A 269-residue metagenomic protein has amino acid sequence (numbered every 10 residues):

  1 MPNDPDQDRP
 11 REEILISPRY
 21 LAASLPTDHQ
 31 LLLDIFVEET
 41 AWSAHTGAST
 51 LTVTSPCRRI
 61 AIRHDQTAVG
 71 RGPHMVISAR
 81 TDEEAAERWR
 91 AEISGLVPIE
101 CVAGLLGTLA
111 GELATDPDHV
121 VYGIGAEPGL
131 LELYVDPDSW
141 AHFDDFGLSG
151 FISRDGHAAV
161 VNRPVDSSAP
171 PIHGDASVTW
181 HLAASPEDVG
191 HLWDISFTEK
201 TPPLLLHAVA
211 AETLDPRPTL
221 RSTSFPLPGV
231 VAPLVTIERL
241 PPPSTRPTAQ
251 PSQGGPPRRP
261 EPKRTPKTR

Functional and structural regions predicted by a protein language model:
M1-R269: Compositionally biased accessory segments in Actinobacterial proteins
